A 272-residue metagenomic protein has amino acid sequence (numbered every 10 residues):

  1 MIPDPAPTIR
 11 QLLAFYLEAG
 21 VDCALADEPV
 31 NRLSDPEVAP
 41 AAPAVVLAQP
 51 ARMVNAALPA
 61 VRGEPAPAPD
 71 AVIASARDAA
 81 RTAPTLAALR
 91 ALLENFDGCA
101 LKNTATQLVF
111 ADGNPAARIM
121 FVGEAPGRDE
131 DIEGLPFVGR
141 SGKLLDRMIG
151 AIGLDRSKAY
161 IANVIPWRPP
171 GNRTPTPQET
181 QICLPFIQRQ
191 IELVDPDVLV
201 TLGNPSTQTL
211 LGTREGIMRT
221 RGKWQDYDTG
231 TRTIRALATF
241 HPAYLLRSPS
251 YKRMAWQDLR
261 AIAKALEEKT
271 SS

Functional and structural regions predicted by a protein language model:
M1-L12, E18: Conserved nucleotidyltransferase catalytic core and NTase-mimicking acidic/glycine-rich helix/loop elements in nucleic
F15-E18, D22-C23, D27-R32, V38-S272: A polyanion-binding, active-site-adjacent surface
